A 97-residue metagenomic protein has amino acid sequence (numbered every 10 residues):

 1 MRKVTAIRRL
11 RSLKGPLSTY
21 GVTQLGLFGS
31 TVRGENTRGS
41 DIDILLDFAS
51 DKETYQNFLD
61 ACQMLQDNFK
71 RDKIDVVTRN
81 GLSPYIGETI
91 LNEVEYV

Functional and structural regions predicted by a protein language model:
M1-Q24, V32-R38, A49-V97: Catalytic core of pol beta-like nucleotidyltransferases
L27: Conserved histidines in hydrophobic membrane contexts and catalytic metal-binding motifs
S40-I42: Short, conserved active-site loops that position catalytic residues or coordinate cofactors/metal ions across diverse
L45-D47: Short hydrophobic/aromatic beta-strand micro-patches that form the beta-sheet surface supporting nucleotide- or nucleic
